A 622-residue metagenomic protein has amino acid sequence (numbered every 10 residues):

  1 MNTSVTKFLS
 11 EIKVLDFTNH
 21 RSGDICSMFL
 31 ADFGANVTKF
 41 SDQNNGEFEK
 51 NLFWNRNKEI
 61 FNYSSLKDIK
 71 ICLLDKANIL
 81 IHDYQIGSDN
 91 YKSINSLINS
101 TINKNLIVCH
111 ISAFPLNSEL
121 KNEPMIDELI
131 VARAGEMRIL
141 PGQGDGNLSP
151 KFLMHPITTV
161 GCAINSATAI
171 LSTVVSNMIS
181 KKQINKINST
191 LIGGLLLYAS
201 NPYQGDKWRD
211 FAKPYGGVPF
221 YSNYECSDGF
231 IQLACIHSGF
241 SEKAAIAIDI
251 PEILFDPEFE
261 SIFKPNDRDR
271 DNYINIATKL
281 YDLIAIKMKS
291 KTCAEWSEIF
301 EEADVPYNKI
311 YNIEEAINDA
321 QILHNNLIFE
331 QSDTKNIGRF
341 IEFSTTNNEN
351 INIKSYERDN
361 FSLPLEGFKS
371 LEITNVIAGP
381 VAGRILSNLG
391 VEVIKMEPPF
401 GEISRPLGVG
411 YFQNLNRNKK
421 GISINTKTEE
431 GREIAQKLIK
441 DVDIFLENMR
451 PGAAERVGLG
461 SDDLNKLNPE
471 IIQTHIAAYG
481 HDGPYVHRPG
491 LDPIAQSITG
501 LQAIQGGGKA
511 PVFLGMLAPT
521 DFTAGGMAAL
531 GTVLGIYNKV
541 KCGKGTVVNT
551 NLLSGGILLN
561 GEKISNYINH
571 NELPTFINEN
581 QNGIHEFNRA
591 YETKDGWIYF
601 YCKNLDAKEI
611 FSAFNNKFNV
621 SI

Functional and structural regions predicted by a protein language model:
M1-K182, K207-W208, A294-E295, N326 (+5 more regions): N-terminal helix-loop segment corresponding to the beta1-alpha1 unit of nucleotide/adenylate-binding folds
I79, F220-A303, Y307, N582 (+1 more regions): Aromatic-enriched alpha-helical interface/lid elements that frame and gate functional surfaces
S112-P115, L191-L197, D228, I236-F240 (+5 more regions): Glycine-rich beta-alpha junction loops
Q183-I192, G545-L553: Conserved C-terminal helix/linker of AAA+ ATPases
L196-A212, L559-E579: Active-site-adjacent elements of ketosynthase-type condensing enzymes
D210-G216, Y221-S222, S332-T334, T575-G583 (+1 more regions): Short Gly/Pro-enriched turn/cap motifs at secondary-structure boundaries
C226-G229, D333-L363, T593-G596, D606-S612 (+1 more regions): An anion-binding loop in the catalytic cleft
S297, E302-N350: A glycine-rich dinucleotide-binding beta-alpha-beta segment and adjacent secondary-structure elements that constitute
